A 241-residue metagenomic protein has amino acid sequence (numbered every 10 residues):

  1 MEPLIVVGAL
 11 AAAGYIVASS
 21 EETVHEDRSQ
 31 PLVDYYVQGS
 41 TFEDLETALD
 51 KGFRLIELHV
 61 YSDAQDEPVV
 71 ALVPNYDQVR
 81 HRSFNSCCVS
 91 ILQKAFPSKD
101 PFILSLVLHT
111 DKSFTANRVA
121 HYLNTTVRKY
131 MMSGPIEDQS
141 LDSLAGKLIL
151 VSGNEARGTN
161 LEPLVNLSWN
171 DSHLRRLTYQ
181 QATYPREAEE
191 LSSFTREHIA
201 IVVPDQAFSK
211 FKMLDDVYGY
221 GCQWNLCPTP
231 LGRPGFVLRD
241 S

Functional and structural regions predicted by a protein language model:
M1-L55, S62-S241: Long, acidic (Asp/Glu-rich), low-complexity accessory segments flanking structured domains
